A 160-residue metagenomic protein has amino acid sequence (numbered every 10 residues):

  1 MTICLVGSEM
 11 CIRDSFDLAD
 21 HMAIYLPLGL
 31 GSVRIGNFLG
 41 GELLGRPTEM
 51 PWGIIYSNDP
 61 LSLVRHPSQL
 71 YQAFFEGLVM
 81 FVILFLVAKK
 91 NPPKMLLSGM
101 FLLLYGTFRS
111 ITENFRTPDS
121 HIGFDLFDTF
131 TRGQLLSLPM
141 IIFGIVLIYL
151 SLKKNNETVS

Functional and structural regions predicted by a protein language model:
M1-G7, C11-I12: Single conserved hydrophobic/aromatic residue that forms the stacking wall/gate of nucleotide- or nucleobase-binding
S8, S62-V82, T131-I142: Membrane-interface loop-to-helix entry segments
R13-L18, V87-M95: Membrane-interface helix-boundary motifs at transmembrane edges
F16-G53, Q72, L104-I111: Active-site beta-strand/loop microenvironment that shapes enzyme catalytic pockets
G41-I55, I111-Q134: Interfacial helix-loop-helix junctions of multi-pass membrane proteins
M50-H66: Active-site-proximal inter-transmembrane loops
K89-K90, Y149-S160: Membrane-interface capping segments at transmembrane-helix boundaries
L97-Y105: Central hydrophobic cores of alpha-helical transmembrane segments in multi-pass integral membrane proteins
